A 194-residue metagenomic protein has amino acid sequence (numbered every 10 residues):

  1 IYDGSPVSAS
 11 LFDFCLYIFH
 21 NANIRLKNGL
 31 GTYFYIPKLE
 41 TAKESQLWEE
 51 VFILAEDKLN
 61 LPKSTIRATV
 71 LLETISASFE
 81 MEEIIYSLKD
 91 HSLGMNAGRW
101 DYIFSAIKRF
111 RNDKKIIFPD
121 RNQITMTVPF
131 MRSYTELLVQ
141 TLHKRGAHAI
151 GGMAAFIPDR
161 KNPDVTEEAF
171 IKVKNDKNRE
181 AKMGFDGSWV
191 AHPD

Functional and structural regions predicted by a protein language model:
I1-D194: Expand to "…catalyze enediolate/carbanion chemistry for C-C bond making/breaking, isomerization, decarboxylation
